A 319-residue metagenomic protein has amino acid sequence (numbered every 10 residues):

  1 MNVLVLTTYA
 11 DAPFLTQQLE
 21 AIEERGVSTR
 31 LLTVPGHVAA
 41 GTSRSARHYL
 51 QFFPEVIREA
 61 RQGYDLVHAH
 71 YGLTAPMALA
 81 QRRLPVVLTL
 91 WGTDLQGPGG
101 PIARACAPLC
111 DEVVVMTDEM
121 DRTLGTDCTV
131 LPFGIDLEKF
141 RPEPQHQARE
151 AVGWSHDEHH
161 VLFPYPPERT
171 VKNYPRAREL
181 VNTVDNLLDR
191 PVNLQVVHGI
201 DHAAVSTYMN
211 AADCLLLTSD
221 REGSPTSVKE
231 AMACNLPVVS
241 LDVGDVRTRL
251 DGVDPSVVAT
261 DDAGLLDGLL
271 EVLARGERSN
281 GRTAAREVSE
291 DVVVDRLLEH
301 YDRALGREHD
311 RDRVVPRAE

Functional and structural regions predicted by a protein language model:
H68-T74: Short His-centered aromatic/hydrophobic patch
I135-A151, K172: Acidic anion/phosphate-binding donor-loop and adjacent secondary structure in glycosyltransferase catalytic cores
A151-K172, R178-V181: Conserved donor-binding/catalytic core segment of Leloir-type glycosyltransferases
T207-A212, L297: Short alpha-helical donor nucleotide-sugar binding micro-motif in glycosyltransferases
D220: Aromatic "clamp/platform" in nucleotide-sugar-dependent glycosyltransferases that forms part of the donor/acceptor
P237-S240: Short hydrophobic beta-strand element within catalytic cores of glycosyltransferases and related nucleotide-activated
G252-G264, L270-R275: Conserved acidic donor-binding segment of nucleotide-sugar-dependent glycosyltransferases
A274-E319: A charged, aromatic-enriched C-terminal amphipathic alpha-helix characteristic of glycosyltransferases across folds
